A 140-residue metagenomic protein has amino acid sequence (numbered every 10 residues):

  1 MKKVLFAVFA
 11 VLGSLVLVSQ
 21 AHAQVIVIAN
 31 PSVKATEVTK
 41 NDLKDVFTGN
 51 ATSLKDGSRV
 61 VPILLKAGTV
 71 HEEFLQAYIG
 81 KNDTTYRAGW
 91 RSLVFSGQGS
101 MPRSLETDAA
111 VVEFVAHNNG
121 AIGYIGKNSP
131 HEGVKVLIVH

Functional and structural regions predicted by a protein language model:
M1-V4: Positively charged n-region of N-terminal signal peptides that target proteins for export
A7-V16: Bacterial N-terminal signal peptides
V16-A23: Sec/Tat signal peptide C-region and signal peptidase I cleavage site
Q24-H140: Exported/periplasmic ABC-transporter solute-binding proteins
